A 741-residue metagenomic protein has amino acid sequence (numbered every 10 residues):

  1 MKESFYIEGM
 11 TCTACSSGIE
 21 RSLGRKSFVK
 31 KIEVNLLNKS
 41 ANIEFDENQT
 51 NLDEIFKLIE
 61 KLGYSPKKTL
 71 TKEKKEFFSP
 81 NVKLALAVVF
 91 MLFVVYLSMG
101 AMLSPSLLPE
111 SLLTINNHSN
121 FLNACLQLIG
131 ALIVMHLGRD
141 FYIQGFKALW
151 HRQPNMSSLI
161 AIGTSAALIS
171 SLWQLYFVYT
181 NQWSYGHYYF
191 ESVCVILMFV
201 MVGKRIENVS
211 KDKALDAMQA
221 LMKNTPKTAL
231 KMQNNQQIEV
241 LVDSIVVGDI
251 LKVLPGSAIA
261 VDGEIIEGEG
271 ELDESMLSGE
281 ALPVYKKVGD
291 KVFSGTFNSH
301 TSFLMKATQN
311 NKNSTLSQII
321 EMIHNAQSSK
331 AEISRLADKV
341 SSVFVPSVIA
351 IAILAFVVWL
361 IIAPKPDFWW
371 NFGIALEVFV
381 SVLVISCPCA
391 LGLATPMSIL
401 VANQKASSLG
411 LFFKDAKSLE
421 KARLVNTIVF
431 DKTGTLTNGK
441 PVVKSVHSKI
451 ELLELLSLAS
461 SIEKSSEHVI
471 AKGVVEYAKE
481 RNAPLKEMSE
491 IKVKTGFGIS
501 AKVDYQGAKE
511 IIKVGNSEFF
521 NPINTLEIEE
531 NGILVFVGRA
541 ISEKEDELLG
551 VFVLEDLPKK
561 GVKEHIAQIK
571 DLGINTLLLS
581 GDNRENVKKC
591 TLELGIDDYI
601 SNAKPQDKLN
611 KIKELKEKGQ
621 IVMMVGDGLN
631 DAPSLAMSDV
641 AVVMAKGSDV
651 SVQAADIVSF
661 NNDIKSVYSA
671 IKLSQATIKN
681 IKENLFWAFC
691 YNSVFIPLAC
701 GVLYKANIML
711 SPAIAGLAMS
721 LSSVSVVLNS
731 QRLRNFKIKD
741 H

Functional and structural regions predicted by a protein language model:
M1-L122, Q236, L316-S317, E321-S329 (+1 more regions): Flexible metal-binding regulatory segments at protein termini and peripheral loops
S17, N38, Y505-E510, I541-E683: Conserved ATP-binding TGD loop and adjacent catalytic N/P-domain core of P-type ATPases
K26-D46, L52-D53, H187-F190, A220-N313 (+2 more regions): Conserved cytosolic catalytic loops of P-type ATPases
E60-F77, L112, I133, G138-Q153 (+8 more regions): Non-transmembrane, extramembrane segments of multi-pass ion/lipid transporters
F78-T228, K339, V446, K464 (+1 more regions): Transmembrane helix-loop-helix hairpins at the membrane interface
L103-H118, W150, I169, K405 (+6 more regions): Membrane-embedded alpha-helical bundles of multi-pass transporters
A131-F141, A148-H151, S158, S165 (+5 more regions): Hydrophobic alpha-helical transmembrane segments
V443-I574, R584, I596-K611: P-type ATPase nucleotide-binding
